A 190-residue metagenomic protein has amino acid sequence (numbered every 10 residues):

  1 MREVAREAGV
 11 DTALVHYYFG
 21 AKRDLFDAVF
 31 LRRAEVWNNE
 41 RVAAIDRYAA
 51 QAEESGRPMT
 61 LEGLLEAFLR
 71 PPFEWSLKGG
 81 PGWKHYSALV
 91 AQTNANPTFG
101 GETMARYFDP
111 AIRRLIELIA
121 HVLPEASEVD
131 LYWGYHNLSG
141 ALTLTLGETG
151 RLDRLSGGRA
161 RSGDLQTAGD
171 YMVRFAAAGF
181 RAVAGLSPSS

Functional and structural regions predicted by a protein language model:
M1-R32: Helix-turn-helix
K22, V29, R33, W37 (+5 more regions): Hydrophobic/aromatic residues within well-ordered alpha-helical segments
V36, E40, A44, T93-P97 (+1 more regions): A short secondary-structure junction motif
V42-K84, Y135: Hydrophobic alpha-helical connector segments
A49, S76-L77, P81-T103, G179-R181 (+1 more regions): N-terminal/domain-start segments enriched in small and hydrophobic, helix-friendly residues, covering either
G63-A67, P81-A88, P97-L123: Amphipathic alpha-helical packing segments from all-alpha helical-bundle domains
F68, P72, S87-N94, L138 (+2 more regions): Short alpha-helical scaffolding segments that buttress acidic/His motifs in well-ordered protein cores
K78, D109-S190: C-terminal peripheral helix-coil segments that are non-catalytic and often amphipathic
